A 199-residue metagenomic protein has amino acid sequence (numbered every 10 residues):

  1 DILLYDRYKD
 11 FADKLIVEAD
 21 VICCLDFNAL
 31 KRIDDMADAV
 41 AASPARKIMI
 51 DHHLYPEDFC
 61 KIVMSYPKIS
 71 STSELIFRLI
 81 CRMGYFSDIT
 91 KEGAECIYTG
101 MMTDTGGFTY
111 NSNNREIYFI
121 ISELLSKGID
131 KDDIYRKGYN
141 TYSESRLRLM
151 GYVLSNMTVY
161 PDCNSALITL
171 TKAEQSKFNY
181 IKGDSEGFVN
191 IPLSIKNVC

Functional and structural regions predicted by a protein language model:
D1, D13, E18-A19, T105-C199: Hydrophobic helix-and-loop "lid/oligomerization" segment in the mid-to-C-terminal part of catalytic domains
D1-A42: N-terminal small/polar loop signature for handling phosphorylated ligands or for N-terminal nucleophile
I2, D38-R46, R82, R115-E116: A glycine- and small-aliphatic-rich helix-loop capping segment at beta-alpha/alpha-beta transitions that lines
Y5, C23-D26, M49-D51, G100 (+1 more regions): Short beta-strand segments
A19, P44, F59-I62, V198: Short, well-ordered alpha-helix to beta-strand connector turns
V21-C23, R46-I50, I62-S65, A166: Hydrophobic/aromatic beta-strand patches that form the interior of the parallel beta-sheet core in alpha/beta enzyme
L30, Y55-P56, T103, K172-Q175: A short, flexible beta-alpha/helix-coil linker loop
I50-I120: Short alpha-helices
